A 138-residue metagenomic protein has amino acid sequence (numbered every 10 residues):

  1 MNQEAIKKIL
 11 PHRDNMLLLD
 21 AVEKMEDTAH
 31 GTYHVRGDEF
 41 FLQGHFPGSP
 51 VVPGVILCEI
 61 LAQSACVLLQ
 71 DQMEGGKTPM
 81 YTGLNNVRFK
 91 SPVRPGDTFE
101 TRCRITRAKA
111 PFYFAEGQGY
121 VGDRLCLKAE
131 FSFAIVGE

Functional and structural regions predicted by a protein language model:
M1-I6, F99-T101: Short Pro/Gly-enriched beta-strand edge/turn motifs at strand-loop
P11, E26-D27, V93-D97, R104-E138: HotDog/MaoC-like acyl-thioester-processing domains
D14-V52: Catalytic strand-loop segment that frames the active site of acyl-thioester-processing enzymes
M16-L18, F99, Y113: Hydrophobic core residues within well-ordered beta-strands of beta-rich domains
D20, N85-V87, G117: Hydrophobic/aromatic beta-strand elements that line small-molecule binding cavities or substrate pockets in beta-rich
E23, T32-H34, R88, R104 (+1 more regions): Generic structural detector for well-ordered beta-strands
Q43-V67, Y81: Compact, glycine-rich, soluble single-domain proteins
S64-E100, E130-A134: Hydrophobic beta-strand-centered segment that forms part of the acyl-chain substrate-binding groove
